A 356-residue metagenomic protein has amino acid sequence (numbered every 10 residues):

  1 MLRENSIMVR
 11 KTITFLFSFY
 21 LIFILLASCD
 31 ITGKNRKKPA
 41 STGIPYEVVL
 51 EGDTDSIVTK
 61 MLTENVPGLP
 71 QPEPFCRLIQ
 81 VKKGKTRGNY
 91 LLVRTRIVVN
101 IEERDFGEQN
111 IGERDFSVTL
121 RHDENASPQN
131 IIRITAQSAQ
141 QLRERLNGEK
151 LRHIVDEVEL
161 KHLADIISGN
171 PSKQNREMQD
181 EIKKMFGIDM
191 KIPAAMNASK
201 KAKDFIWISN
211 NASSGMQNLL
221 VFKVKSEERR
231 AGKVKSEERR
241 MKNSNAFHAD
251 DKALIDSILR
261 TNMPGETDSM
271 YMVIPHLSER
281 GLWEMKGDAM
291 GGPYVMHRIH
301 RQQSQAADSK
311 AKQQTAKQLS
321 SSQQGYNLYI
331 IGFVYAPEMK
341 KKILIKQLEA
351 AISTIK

Functional and structural regions predicted by a protein language model:
N5-F17: Bacterial N-terminal signal peptides that target proteins for export
L26-S28: C-terminal motif of bacterial Sec signal peptides marking the signal peptidase cleavage site
T32-V49, S56, T95-Q174: Solvent-exposed alpha-helical segments and adjacent loops that form catalytic or protein-interaction surfaces
G33-L78, K82, N170-K200, I355: N-terminal "mature-domain start" segment
G33-N35, E47-D53, P193-P264, A306-Q314: Secretory pathway targeting signatures of secreted, lumenal, and periplasmic proteins
G52-I57, A249, K342-K346: Soluble non-cytosolic domains of exported or imported proteins
G84-R96, N100-Q141, D256-Y329, M339: Signature of long, low-cysteine stretches enriched in small and polar/charged residues
L142-G169, M190, Y329-K356: Surface-exposed amphipathic alpha-helical segments
